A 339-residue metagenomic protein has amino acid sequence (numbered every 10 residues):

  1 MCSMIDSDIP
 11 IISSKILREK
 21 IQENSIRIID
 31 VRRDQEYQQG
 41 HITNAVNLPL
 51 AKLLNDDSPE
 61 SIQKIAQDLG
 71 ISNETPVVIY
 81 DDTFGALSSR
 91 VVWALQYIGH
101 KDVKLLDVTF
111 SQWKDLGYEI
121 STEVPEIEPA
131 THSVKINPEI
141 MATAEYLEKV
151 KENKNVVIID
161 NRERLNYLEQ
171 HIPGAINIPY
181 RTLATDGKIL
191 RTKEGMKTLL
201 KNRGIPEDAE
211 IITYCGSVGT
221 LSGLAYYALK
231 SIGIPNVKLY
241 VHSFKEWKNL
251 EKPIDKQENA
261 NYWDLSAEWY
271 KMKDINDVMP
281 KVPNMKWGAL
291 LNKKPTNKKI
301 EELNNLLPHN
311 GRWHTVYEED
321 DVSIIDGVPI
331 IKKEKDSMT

Functional and structural regions predicted by a protein language model:
C2-D8, L53-E145, E210, C215-K245: Thiolate-centered catalytic microenvironments shared by cysteine-dependent enzyme domains
C2-S13, S111-E169, I176, E251-W287 (+1 more regions): Active-site neighborhoods of enzymes that stabilize oxyanions during catalysis
L17, S25-R32, L48, N155-R162: Short hydrophobic beta-strand that contains or immediately precedes a catalytic carboxylate
Y37-T43, Y167-P173: Short loop/helix-cap segments at secondary-structure boundaries that form the rim of catalytic
P179-T185: His/Asp/Glu-enriched short active-site or ligand-binding loop at hydrolase and phosphoryl-transfer sites
T192-I205: A short, acidic, amphipathic alpha-helical segment used as a generic capping/interface helix at domain edges
E194-G195, N236-V241, K245-D264: Extended hydrophobic/aromatic segments used for targeting, binding, or gating
G288-T339: Extended interaction-bearing regions that mediate binding to partners or small molecules
